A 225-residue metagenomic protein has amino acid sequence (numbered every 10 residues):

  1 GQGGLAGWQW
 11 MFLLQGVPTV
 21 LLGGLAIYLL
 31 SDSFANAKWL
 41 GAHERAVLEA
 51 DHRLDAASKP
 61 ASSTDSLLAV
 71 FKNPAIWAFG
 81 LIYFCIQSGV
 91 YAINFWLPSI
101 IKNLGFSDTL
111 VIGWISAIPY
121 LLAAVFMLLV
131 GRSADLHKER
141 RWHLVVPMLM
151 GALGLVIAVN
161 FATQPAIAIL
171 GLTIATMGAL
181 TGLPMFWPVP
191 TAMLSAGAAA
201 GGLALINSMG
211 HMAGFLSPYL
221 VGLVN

Functional and structural regions predicted by a protein language model:
G1, L22, A26, P98 (+2 more regions): Small-residue (Gly/Pro/Ala) motifs that create kinks and tight helix-helix packing interfaces
L5-L67: Central mid-sequence intracellular linker of multi-pass
G7, V111, E139, A198-L205: Cytoplasmic loop-to-transmembrane helix junctions
Q15-L22, A123, M148-L155: MFS 12-TM fold signature
S66-G131, L183, W187, G214-P218: Extracytoplasmic gate region of multi-pass secondary transporters
V125-E139, N225: Helix-to-loop junctions at the C-terminal end of transmembrane segments in multipass secondary transporters
L136-V189: C-terminal transmembrane helical hairpin of 12-TM major facilitator-type secondary transporters
T191-N225: A late C-terminal transmembrane helix in Major Facilitator Superfamily
